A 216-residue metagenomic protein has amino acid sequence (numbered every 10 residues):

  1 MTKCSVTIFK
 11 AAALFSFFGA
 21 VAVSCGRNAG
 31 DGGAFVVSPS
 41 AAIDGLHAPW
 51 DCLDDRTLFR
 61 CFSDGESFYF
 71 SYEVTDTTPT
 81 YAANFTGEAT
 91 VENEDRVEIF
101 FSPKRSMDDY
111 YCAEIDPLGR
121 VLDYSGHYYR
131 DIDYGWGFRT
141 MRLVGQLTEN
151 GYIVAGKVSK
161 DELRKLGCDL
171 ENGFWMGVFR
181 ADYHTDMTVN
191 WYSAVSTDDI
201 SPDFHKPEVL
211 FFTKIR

Functional and structural regions predicted by a protein language model:
M1-T2, A29: Accessible peptide chain termini
T2-A12: Bacterial N-terminal signal peptides that target proteins for export
K10-A20: Bacterial N-terminal signal peptides
C25-R216: Structural preference for beta-rich elements and adjacent junctions enriched in aromatics
